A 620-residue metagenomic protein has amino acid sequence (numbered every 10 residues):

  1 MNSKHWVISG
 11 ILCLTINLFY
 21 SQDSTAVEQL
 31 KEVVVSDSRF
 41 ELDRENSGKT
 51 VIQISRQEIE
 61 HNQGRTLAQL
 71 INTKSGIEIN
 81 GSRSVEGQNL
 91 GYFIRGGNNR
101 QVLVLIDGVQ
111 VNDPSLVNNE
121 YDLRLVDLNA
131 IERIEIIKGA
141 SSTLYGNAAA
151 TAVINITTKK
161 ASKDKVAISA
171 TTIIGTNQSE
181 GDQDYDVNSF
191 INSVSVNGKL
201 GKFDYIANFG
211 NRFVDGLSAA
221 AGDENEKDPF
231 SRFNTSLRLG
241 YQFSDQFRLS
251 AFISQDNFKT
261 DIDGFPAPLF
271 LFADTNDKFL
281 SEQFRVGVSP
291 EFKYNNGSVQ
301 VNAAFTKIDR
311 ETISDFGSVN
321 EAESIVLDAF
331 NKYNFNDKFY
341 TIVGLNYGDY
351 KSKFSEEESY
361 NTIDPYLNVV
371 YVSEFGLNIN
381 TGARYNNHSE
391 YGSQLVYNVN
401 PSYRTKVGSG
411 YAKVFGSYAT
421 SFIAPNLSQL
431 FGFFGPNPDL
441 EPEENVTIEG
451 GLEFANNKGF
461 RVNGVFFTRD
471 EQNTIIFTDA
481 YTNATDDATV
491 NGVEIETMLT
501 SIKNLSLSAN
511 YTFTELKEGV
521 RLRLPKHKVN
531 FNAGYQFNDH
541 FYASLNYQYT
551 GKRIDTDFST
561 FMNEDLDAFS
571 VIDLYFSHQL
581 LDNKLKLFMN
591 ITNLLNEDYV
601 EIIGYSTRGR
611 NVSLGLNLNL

Functional and structural regions predicted by a protein language model:
W6-I8, S21, V85, N197-L200 (+5 more regions): Conserved C-terminal beta-signal and adjacent last beta-strands/turns of outer-membrane beta-barrel proteins
E32-N62, G91: N-terminal periplasmic "start-of-domain" segments of outer-membrane beta-barrel proteins
A68, N72-Q110: Extracytoplasmic beta-strand/coil segments of soluble accessory domains associated with Gram-negative outer-membrane
V111-K138: Short acidic/polar hinge/loop motifs at secondary-structure boundaries that mediate gating or recognition
T171, F375, F466-D470, A484-D557 (+2 more regions): Gram-negative outer-membrane beta-barrel transporters
T171-V187, I191-D277, K552: Periplasmic-side early beta-strands and strand-to-turn transitions of outer-membrane beta-barrels
S244, N336-I342, N346-R469, I502 (+1 more regions): Structural signature of Gram-negative outer-membrane beta-barrels, strongest in the C-terminal barrel of TonB-dependent
P268-S289, K293, F415-T500, R521-H527 (+1 more regions): Outer-membrane beta-barrel signature, preferentially recognizing the C-terminal barrel domain of Gram-negative
